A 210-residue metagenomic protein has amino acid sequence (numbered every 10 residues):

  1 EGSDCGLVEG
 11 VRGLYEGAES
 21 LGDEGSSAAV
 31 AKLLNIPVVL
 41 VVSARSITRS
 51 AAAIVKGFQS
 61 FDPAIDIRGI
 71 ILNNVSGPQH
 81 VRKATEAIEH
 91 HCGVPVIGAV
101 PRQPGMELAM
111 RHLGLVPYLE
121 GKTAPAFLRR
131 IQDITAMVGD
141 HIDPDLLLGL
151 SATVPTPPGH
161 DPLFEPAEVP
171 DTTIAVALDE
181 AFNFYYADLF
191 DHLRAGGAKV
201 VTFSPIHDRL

Functional and structural regions predicted by a protein language model:
E1-L34, V38, V42-G69, P78-R82: ATP-dependent carboxylate-amine ligase catalytic core
G2, E165-D171: Glycine-rich phosphate/diphosphate-binding loops that line cofactor/substrate pockets in enzymes
L34, C92-G93, G196: Short, structured coil segments at secondary-structure junctions
V38-V41, I97-G98, V201-T202: Short hydrophobic alpha-helical runs that function as membrane-insertion/retention elements
T48-P166: Internal gly/pro-rich beta-alpha loop/helix module that stabilizes soluble enzyme cofactors or their anionic handles
P170-L210: Phosphate-binding active sites in nucleotide-utilizing proteins
